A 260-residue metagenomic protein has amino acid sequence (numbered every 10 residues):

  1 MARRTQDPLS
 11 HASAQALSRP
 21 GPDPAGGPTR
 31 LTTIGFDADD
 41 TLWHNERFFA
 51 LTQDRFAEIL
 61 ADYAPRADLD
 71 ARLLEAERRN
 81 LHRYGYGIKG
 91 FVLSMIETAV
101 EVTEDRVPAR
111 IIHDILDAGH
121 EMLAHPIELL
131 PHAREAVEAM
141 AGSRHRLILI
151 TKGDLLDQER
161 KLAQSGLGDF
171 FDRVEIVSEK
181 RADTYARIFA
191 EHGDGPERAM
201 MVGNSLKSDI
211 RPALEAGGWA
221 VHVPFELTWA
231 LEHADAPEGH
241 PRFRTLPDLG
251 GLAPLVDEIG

Functional and structural regions predicted by a protein language model:
M1-L31, R110, R134, E138-G142 (+1 more regions): Asp-based, Mg2+/Mn2+-dependent phosphohydrolase catalytic module
A25-R72: Active-site neighborhood of HAD-like aspartate-dependent phosphohydrolases
F49-A57, V92, I96, L155: An amphipathic alpha-helix signature
T52-A57, L73, E77, I115-H120 (+2 more regions): Hydrophobic alpha-helical core bundles mediating ligand binding, dimerization, or RNAP-core interactions
D62-R66, E104-R106, G166-D169, G193: Short helix-capping segments at alpha-helix termini
L74-E121: A metal-dependent, Asp-based hydrolase signature
L116-R134: Long amphipathic N-terminal alpha/beta scaffold segment
